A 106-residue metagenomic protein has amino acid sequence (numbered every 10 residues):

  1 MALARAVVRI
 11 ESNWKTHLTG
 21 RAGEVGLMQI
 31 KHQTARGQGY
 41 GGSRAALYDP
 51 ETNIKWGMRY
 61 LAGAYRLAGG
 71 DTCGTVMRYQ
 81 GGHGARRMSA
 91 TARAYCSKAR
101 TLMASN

Functional and structural regions predicted by a protein language model:
M1-N106: Catalytic glycan-binding domains that act on GlcNAc-containing polysaccharides
